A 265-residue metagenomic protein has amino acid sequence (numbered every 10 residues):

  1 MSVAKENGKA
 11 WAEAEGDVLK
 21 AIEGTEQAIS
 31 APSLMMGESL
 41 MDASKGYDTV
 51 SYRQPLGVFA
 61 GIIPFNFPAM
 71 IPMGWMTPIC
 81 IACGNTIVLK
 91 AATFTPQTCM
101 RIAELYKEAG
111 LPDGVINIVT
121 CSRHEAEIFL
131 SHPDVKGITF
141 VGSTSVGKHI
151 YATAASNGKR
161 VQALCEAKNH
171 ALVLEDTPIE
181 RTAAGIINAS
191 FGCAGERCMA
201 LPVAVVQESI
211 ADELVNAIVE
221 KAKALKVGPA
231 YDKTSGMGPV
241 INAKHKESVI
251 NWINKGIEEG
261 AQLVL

Functional and structural regions predicted by a protein language model:
M1-Y47, I241: N-terminal Rossmann-like NAD(P)+-binding subdomain of aldehyde/semialdehyde dehydrogenases
A4-K5, G16, S131, A152 (+2 more regions): Phosphate-coordinating loops and pocket residues in cytosolic domains that bind phosphorylated ligands
E6, A10-E13, D17, A91-F94 (+4 more regions): Catalytic cores of large soluble enzymes that bind and process phosphate-bearing ligands
A31-E38, E108, N188, G192 (+1 more regions): Conserved helix-loop functional segments at active or binding sites
G37-R181: Rossmann-like NAD(P) dinucleotide-binding subdomain of oxidoreductase/dehydrogenase enzymes
S145-L265: ALDH superfamily catalytic-core signature
